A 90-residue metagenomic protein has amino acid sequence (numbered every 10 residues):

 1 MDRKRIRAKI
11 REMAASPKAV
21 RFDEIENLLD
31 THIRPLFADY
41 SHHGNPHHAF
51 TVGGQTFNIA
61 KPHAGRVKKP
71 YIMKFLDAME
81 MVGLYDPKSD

Functional and structural regions predicted by a protein language model:
M1, T51, D86-D90: Ribonuclease/tRNase effector modules and their secretory precursors
M1-D2, V67: A generic short alpha-helical patch detector that favors 3-5-residue windows in or near N-terminal regions
D2-N27: A charge-rich, low-complexity, intrinsically flexible signal that marks solvent-exposed coils, linkers, repeats
S16-V20, P35, Y85: A general structural signal for well-ordered secondary-structure junctions
F22, E26-V67: Basic/aromatic recognition patch in beta-strand/loop cores that engages polyanionic ligands
H63-D90: C-terminal structural segments of small proteins and small subunits
